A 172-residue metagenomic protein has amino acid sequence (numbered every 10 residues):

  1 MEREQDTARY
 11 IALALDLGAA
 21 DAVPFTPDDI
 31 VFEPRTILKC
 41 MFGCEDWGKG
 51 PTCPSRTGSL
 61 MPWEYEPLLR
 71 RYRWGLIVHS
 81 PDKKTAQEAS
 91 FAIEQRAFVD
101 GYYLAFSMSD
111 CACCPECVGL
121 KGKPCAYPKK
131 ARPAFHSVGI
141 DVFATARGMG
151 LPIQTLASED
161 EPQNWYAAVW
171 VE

Functional and structural regions predicted by a protein language model:
M1-E172: Auxiliary alpha/beta "docking" domains used to position bulky ligands
